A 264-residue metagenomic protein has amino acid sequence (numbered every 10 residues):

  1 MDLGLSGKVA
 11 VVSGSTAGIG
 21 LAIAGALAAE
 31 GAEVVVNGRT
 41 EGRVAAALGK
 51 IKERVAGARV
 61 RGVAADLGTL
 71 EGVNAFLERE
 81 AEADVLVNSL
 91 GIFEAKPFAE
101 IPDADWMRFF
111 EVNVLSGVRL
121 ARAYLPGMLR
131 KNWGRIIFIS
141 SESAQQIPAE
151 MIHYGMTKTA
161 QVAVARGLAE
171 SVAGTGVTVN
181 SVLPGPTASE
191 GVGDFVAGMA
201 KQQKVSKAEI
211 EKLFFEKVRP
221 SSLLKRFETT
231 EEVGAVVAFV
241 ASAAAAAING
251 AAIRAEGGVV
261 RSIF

Functional and structural regions predicted by a protein language model:
V9, T16-A17: Conserved glycine-rich cofactor-binding loop
P97-F98, D105-F110, I136, V218: Substrate-binding pocket helix/loop in short-chain dehydrogenase/reductase
A121, T157, A165: Active-site helix of classical SDR
P126, E170-S171, A246: Alpha-helical segment proximal to the catalytic Tyr-Lys
S141: Residue(s) in the substrate-gating loop at a strand-loop-helix junction that position the organic substrate next
Q146, V237-A238, N249-F264: Short C-terminal tail/terminal secondary-structure segment of NAD(P)H-dependent dehydrogenase/reductase domains
A173, T178, I248-G250: Short, small/polar-rich loop/turn modules that mediate ligand/substrate recognition or access, typified
